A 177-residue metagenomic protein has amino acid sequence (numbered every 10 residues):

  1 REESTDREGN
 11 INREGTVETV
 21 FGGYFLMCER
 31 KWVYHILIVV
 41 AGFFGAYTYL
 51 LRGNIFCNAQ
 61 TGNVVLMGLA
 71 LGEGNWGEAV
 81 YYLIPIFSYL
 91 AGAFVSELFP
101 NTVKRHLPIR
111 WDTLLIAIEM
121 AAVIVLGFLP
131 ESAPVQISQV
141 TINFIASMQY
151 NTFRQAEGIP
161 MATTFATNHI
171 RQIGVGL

Functional and structural regions predicted by a protein language model:
N12-R30: Short, Lys/Arg-rich, polar N-terminal cytosolic tail immediately upstream of the first transmembrane signal-anchor
E29-C57: Pair of pore-lining "gating" transmembrane helices in MFS-fold secondary transporters
L37-A41, I84, S88-G92, S96 (+3 more regions): Alpha-helical transmembrane segments in multi-pass membrane proteins
I38-V39, F44, P134-A162: Hydrophobic core of transmembrane alpha-helices in multi-pass small-molecule transporters, especially MFS/SLC-type
Q60-W76: Perimembrane loop-to-helix junctions flanking transmembrane segments
F94-H106: Helix-to-loop junctions at the C-terminal end of transmembrane segments in multipass secondary transporters
P108-A117, Q139-V140, A162: Cytoplasmic-side transmembrane-helix entry/capping segments in multi-pass membrane proteins
M120-S132: C-terminal ends and interior cores of transmembrane alpha-helices in multi-pass membrane transporters/permeases
